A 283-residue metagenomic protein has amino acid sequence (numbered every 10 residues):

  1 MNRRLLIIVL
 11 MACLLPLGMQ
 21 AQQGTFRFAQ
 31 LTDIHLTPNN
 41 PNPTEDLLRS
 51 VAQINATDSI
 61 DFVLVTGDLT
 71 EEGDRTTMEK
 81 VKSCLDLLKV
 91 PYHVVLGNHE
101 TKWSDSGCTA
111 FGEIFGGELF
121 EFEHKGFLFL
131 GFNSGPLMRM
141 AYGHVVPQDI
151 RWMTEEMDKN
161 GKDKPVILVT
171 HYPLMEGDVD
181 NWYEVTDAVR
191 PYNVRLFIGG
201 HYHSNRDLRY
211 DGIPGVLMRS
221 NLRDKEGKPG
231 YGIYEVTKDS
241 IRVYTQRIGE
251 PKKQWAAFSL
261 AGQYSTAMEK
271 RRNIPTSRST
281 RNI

Functional and structural regions predicted by a protein language model:
M1-L5: Positively charged n-region of N-terminal signal peptides that target proteins for export
I7-P16: Bacterial N-terminal signal peptides
G18-K80: N-terminal active-site segment of His-dependent metallophosphoesterases
F28, V63, F129, V166-I167: Hydrophobic beta-strand anchors of alpha/beta hydrolase catalytic cores
D33, G67-D68, G97-N98, H171 (+1 more regions): Active-site glycine-centered loops adjacent to acidic/histidine catalytic or metal-binding residues that shape
R75-P165, N181-L196, R206-R219, R223-I241: Extended active-site neighborhood of metal-dependent phosphoesterases/phosphodiesterases
F122, D211-N282: Binuclear metal-dependent phosphoesterase catalytic core
L168-M175, R195-N205: Histidine-centered catalytic micro-motifs
